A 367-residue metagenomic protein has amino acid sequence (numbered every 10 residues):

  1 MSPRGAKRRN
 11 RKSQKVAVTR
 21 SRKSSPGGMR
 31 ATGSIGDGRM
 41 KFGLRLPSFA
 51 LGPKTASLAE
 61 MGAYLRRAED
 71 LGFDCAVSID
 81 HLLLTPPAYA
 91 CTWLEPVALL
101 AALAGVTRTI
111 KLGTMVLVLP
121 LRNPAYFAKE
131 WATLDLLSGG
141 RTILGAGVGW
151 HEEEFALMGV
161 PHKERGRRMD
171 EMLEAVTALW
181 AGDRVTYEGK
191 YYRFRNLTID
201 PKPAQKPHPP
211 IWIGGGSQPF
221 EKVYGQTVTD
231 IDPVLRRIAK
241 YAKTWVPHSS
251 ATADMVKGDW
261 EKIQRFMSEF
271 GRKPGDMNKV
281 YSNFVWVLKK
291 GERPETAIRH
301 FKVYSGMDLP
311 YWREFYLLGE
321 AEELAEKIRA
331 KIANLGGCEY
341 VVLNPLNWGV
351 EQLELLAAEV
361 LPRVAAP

Functional and structural regions predicted by a protein language model:
M1-R9: N-terminal acidic, proline/glycine-rich, low-complexity intrinsically disordered segments
G27-P367: Active-site-adjacent structural elements that line small-molecule/cofactor binding pockets in enzymes
